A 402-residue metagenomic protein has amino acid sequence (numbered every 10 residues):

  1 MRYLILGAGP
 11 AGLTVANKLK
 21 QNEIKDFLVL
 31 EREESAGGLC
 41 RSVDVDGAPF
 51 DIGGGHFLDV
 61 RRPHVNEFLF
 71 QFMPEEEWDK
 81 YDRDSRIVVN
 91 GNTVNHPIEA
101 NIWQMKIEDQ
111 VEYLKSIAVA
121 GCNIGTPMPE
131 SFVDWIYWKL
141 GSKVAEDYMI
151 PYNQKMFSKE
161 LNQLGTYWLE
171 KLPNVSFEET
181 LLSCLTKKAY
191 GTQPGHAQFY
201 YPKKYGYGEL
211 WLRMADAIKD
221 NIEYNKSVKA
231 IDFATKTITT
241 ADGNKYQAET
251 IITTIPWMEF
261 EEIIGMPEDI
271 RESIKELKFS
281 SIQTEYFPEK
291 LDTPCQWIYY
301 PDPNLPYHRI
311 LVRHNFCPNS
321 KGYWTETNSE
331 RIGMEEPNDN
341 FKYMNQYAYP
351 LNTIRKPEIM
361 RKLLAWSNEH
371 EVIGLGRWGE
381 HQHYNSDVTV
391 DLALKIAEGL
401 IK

Functional and structural regions predicted by a protein language model:
R2-V29: N-terminal Rossmann-like FAD-binding beta1-loop-alpha1 element of flavoenzymes
A11, S35, M258: Conserved Rossmann-like nucleotide-cofactor binding loop
K20-V45: Glycine-rich FAD pyrophosphate-binding loop
N22, S227-Q346, K362-W366: Mid-domain catalytic core of redox enzymes that form a hydrophobic substrate pocket/lid adjacent to a catalytic redox
S42, P97-I98, V312-K402: Conserved flavin/dinucleotide-binding core of flavoenzymes
D46-I124: Dinucleotide-binding Rossmann-like beta1-alpha1 core, especially the glycine-rich loop that anchors the ADP
K80-D82, I222-K226, G376: Short loop/edge segments at beta-strand edges and connector loops that shape dinucleotide/nucleotide cofactor-binding
D109-K236, T254: Active-site/ligand-binding neighborhood in enzyme catalytic cores
